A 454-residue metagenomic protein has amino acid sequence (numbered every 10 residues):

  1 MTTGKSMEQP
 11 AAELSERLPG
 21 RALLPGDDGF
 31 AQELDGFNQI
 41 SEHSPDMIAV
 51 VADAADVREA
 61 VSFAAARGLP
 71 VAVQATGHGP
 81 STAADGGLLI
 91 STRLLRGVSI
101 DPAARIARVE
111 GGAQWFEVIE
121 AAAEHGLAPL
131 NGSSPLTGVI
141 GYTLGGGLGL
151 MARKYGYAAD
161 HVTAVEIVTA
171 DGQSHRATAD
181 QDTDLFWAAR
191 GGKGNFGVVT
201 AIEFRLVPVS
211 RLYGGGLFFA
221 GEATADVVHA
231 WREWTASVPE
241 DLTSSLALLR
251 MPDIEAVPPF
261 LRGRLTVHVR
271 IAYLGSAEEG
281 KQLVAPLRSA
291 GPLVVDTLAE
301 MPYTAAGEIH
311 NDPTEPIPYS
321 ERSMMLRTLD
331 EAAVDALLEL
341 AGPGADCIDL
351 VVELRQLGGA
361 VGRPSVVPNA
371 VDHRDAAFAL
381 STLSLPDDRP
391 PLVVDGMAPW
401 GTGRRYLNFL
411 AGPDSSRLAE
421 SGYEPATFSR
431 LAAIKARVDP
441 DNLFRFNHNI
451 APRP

Functional and structural regions predicted by a protein language model:
M1-P454: Soluble FAD-dependent oxygen oxidases
